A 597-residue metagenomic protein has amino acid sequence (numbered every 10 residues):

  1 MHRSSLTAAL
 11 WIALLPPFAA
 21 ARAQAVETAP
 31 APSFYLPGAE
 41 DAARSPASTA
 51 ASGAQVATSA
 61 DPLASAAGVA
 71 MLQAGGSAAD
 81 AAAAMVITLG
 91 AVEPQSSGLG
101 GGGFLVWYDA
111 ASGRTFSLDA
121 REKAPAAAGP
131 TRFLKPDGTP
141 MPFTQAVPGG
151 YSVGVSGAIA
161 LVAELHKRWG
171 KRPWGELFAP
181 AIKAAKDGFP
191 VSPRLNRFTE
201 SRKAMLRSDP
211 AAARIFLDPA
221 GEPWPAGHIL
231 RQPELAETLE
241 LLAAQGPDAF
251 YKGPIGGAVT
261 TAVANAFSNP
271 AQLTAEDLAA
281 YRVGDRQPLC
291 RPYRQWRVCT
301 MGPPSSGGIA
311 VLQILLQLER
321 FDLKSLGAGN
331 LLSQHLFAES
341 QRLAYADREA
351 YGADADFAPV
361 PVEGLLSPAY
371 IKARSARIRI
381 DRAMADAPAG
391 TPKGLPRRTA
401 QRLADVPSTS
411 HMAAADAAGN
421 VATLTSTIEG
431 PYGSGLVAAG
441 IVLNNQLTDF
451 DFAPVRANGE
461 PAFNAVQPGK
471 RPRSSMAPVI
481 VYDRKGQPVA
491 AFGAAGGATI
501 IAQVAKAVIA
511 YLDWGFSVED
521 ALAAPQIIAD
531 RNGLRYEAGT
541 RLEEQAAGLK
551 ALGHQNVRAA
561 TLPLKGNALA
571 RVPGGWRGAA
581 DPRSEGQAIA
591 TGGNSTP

Functional and structural regions predicted by a protein language model:
T7-P17: Bacterial N-terminal signal peptides
Q24-A66, A70, A78-Q245, F250-K252 (+5 more regions): Noncatalytic scaffold domains of N-terminal-nucleophile
Y35, R320-T427, L436, A559-A560: Internal maturation/activation junctions in enzymes
M71-L72, A160-R168, Q245-K252, V263 (+2 more regions): Alpha-helical support elements that line or immediately flank enzyme active sites and cofactor-binding pockets
A91-G98, G102-S117, N269-T274, N420-R484 (+2 more regions): Active-site rim segments in enzyme catalytic domains, especially the processed small/beta chain of N-terminal
D285, V406-T409, S474-M476: Short, small/polar residue-rich loop motifs at catalytic or cofactor-binding pockets
G469-R471, V504, D513-T561: Extended C-terminal subregions enriched in glycine
